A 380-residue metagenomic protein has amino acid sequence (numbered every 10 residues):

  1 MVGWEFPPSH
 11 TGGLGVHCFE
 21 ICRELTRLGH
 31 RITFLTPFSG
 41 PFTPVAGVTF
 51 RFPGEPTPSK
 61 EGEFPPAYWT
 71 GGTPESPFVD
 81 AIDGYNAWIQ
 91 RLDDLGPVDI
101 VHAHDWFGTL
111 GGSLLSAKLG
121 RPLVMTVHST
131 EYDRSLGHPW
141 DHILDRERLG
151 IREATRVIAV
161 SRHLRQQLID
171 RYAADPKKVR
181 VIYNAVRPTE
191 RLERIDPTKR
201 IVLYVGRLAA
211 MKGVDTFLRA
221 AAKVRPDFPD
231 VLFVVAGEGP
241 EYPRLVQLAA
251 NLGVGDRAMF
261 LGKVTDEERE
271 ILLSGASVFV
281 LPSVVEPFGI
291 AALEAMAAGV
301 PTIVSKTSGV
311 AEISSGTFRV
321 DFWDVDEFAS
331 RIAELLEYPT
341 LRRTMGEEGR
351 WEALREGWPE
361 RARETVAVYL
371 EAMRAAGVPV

Functional and structural regions predicted by a protein language model:
E24-G96: A conserved catalytic-core segment of Leloir-type glycosyltransferases
L119-V124, Y132-L149, P188: Nucleotide-sugar donor phosphate/pyrophosphate-binding loop at the beta->alpha transition of glycosyltransferases
H163, A185: Carbohydrate-associated surface elements
I195-A221, G346: Conserved donor-binding/catalytic core segment of Leloir-type glycosyltransferases
K263-V264, I271-A276: Short alpha-helical donor nucleotide-sugar binding micro-motif in glycosyltransferases
V284: Aromatic "clamp/platform" in nucleotide-sugar-dependent glycosyltransferases that forms part of the donor/acceptor
P301-V304: Short hydrophobic beta-strand element within catalytic cores of glycosyltransferases and related nucleotide-activated
T317-D326, E334-P339: Conserved acidic donor-binding segment of nucleotide-sugar-dependent glycosyltransferases
